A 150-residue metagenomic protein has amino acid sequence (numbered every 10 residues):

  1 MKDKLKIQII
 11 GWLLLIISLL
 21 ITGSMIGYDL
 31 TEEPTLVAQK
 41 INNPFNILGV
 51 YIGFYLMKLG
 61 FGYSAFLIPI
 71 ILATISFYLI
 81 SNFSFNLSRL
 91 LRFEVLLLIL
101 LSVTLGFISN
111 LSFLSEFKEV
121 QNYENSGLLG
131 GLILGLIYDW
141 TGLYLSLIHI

Functional and structural regions predicted by a protein language model:
M1-I148: Alpha-helical transmembrane segments used as membrane anchors
